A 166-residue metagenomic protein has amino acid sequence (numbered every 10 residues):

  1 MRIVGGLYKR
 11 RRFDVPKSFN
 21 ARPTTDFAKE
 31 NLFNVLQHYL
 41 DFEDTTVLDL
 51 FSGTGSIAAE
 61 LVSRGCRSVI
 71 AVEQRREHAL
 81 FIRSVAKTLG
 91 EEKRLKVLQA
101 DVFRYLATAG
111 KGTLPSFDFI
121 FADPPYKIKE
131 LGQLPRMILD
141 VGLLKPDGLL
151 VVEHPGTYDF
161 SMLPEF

Functional and structural regions predicted by a protein language model:
M1-F166: Class I S-adenosyl-L-methionine-dependent methyltransferase catalytic core
